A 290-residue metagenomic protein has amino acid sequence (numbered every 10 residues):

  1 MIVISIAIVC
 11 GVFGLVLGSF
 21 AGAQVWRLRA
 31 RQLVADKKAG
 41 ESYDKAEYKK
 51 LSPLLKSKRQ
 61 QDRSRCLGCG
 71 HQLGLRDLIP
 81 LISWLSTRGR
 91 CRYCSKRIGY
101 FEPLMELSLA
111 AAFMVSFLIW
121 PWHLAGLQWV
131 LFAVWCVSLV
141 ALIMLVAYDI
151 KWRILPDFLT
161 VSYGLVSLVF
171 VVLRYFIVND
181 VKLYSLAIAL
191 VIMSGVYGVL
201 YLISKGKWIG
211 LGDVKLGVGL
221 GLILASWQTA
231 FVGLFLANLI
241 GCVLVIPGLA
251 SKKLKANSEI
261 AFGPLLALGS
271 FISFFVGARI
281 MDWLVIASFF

Functional and structural regions predicted by a protein language model:
S5-R31: N-terminal signal-anchor transmembrane alpha helix
C10, G126-L127, L131-I240, V245 (+1 more regions): Functional transmembrane core segments of multi-pass inner-membrane proteins
L17-G22, L109, F113, A141 (+6 more regions): Alpha-helical transmembrane segments of multipass membrane proteins
G22-W26, A30, S95-K96, F117 (+10 more regions): Membrane-water interface at transmembrane helix exits
R27-F101, F262: Membrane-proximal soluble regions of multi-pass membrane proteins
G99-L107, D157: Select subsegments of transmembrane alpha-helices in polytopic membrane proteins, especially boundary-proximal
A111-A125, V171-R174: Juxtamembrane "helix exit" motif at the C-terminal ends of alpha-helical transmembrane segments in multi-pass membrane
V214, P247-I272: Interfacial loop-to-transmembrane junctions
